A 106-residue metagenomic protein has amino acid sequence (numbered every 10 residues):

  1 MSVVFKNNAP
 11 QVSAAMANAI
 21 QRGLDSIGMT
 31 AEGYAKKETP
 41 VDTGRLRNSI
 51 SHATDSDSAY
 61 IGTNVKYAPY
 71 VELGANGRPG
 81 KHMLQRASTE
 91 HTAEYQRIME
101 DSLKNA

Functional and structural regions predicted by a protein language model:
M1-A106: Short, Lys/Arg-rich flexible segments
